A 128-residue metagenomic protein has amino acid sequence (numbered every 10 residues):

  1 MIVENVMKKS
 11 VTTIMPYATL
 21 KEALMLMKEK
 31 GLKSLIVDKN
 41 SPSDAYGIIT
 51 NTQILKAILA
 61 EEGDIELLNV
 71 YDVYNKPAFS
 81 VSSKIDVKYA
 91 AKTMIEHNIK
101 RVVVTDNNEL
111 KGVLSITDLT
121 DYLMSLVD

Functional and structural regions predicted by a protein language model:
M1-S10, Y46, T50-F79, D86-I95 (+1 more regions): Tandem CBS (Bateman) regulatory domains
M7, A18, K39-S41, Y74: Short, histidine-centered active-site or binding-site loop motifs used for metal coordination, general acid-base
I14-L32, V37-K39, V81-N98, T105-D106 (+2 more regions): The conserved cystathionine-beta-synthase
M27, L35-Q53, M94, V102-T117: A glycine-centered beta-loop-beta connector
I58, K100-V103: Aromatic/pi-system hotspot detector in well-structured domains
